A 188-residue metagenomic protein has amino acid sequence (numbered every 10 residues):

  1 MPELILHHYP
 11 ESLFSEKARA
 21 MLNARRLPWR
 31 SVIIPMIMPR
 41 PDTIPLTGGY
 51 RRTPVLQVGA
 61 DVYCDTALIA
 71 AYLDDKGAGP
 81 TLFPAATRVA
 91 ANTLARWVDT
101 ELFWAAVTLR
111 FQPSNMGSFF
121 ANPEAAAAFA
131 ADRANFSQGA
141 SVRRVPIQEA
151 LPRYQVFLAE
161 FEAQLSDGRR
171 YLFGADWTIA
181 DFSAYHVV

Functional and structural regions predicted by a protein language model:
M1-A128: GST-like domain detector, emphasizing the conserved glutathione-binding G-site in the N-terminal thioredoxin-like
T100-V188: GST-like fold's C-terminal all-alpha helical module
